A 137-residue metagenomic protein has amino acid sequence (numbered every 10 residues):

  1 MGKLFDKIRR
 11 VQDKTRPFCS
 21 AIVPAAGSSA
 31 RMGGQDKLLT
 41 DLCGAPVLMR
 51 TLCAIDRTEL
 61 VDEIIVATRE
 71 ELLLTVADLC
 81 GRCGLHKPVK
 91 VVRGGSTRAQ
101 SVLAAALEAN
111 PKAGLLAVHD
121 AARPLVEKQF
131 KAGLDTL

Functional and structural regions predicted by a protein language model:
K3-T15: A short, basic/flexible loop-to-alpha-helix module at the beginning of a structural domain
R16-E70: N-terminal glycine-rich phosphate-binding loop and ensuing alpha1 helix
G27-A30, E70-L72, S96-T97, A121-P124: Short glycine-rich anion-binding loops that position phosphate/pyrophosphate groups of nucleotides and phosphorylated
L42, A67, V92-R93, H119: Structural motif
L74-L79: Acidic helix N-cap motif at the loop->helix transition within catalytic regions of sugar-transfer enzymes
G84-S96: Conserved donor nucleotide-binding strand/loop of the catalytic core
T97-L137: Conserved beta-loop-beta/alpha segment of the NTase-like Rossmann-fold superfamily that binds/positions NTPs
